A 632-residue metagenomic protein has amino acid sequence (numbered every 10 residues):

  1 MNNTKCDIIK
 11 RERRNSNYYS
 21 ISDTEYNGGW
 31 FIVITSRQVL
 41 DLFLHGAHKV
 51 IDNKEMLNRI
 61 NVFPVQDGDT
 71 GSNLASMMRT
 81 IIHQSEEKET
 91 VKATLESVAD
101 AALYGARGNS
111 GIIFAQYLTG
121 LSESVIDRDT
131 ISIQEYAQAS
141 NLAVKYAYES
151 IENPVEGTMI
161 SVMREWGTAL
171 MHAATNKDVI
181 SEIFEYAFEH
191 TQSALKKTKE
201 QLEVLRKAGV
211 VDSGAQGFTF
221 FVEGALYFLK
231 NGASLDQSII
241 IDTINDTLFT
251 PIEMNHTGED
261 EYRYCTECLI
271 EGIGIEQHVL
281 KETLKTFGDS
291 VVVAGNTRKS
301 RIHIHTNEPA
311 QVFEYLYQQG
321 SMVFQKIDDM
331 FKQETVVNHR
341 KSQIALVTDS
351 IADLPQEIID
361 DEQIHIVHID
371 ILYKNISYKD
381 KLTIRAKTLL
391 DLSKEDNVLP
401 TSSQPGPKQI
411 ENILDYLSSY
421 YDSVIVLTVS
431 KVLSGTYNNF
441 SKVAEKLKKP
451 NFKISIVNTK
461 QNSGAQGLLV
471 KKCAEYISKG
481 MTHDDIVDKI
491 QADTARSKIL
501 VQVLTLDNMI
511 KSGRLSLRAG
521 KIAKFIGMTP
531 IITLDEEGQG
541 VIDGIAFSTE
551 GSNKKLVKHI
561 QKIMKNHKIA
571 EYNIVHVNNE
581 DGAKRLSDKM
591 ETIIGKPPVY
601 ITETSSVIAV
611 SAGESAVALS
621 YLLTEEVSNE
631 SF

Functional and structural regions predicted by a protein language model:
N2-N3, D7-I9, S16-Y26: Short, positively charged and aromatic/hydrophobic N-terminal segments
W30, L40, L44, H48 (+5 more regions): Acidic, glycine-enriched active-site microenvironments
N73-V98, T383-S418: Glycine-rich oxoanion-binding loops at beta->alpha junctions
G108, A115-T119, V426-K448, L468-K471: Short Gly/Thr/Asp-enriched flexible loops that form oxyanion-binding sites at enzyme active sites
K145-E149, S161-R164, T168-K299, Q333 (+8 more regions): Mixed-charge interfacial surface used for oligomerization/domain docking and macromolecular partner engagement
R298-N307: A generic structural motif
E308-Q325: Charge-rich, low-aromatic oligomerization/scaffolding segments with amphipathic character
V347-P405, Q409: N-terminal glycine-rich anion-binding loop in soluble enzyme alpha/beta folds
